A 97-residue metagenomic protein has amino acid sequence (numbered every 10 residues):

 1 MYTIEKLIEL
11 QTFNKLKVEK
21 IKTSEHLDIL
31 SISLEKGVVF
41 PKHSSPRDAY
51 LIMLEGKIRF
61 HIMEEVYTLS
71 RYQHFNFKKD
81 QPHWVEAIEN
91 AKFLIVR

Functional and structural regions predicted by a protein language model:
M1-H26, H61: A short, N-terminal "cap"/entry segment at the start of jelly-roll beta-barrel domains of the cupin/DSBH fold
D28-S45: Conserved short histidine dyad/triad with adjacent acidic residue
V39-F40, G56-H61: Short beta-strand segments in beta-sandwich/barrel cores
R47-I58: Glycine- and acidic-residue-biased ligand/ion/polar-headgroup-sensing regions
L54-E55, S70-R71, E89: A cytosolic small-molecule/anion-sensing beta-strand core signal
E64-K79: Short acidic-glycine-tyrosine-enriched beta hairpin
K79-R97: Ligand-binding loop in jelly-roll beta-barrel domains
